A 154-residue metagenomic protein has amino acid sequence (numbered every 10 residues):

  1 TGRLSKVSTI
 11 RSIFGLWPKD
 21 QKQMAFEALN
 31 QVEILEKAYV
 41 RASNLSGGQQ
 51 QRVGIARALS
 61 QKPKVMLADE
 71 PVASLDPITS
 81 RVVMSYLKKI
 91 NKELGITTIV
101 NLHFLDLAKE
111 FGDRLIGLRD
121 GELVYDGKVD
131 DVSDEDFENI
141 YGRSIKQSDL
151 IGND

Functional and structural regions predicted by a protein language model:
R11-E36: Conserved ABC ATPase "signature" region
R41-L45, Q49: Conserved ABC ATPase signature
K62: Conserved catalytic motifs of ABC-family nucleotide-binding domains
M66-D69: Catalytic Walker B motif of ABC-type/P-loop ATPase nucleotide-binding domains
P77-T79: Helix N-cap at the start of a conserved alpha-helix in ABC-type nucleotide-binding domains
L102-H103: H-loop/switch region of ABC-family ATPase nucleotide-binding domains
